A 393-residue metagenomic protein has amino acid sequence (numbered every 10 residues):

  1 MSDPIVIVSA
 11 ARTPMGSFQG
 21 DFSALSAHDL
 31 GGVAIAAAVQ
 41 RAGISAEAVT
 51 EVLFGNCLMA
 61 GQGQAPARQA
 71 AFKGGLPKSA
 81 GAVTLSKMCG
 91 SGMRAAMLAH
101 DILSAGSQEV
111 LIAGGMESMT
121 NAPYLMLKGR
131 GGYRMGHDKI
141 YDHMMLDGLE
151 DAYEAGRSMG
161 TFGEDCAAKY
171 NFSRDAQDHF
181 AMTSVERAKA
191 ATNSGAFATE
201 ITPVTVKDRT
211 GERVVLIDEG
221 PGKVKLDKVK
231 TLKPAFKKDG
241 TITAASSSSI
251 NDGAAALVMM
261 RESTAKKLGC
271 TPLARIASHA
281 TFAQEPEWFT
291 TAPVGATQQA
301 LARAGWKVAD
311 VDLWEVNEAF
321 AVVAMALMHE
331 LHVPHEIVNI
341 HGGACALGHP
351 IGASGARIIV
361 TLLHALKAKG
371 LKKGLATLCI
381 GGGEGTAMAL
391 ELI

Functional and structural regions predicted by a protein language model:
M1-L25, A37, L226-T291, G295 (+4 more regions): Condensing-enzyme catalytic core mediating Claisen C-C bond formation in acyl metabolism
M1-Q62, P66-G74, G81, D165-R174 (+5 more regions): Conserved active-site "lid/cap" helical segment
S2, V110-D165: Flexible glycine-/small-residue-enriched beta->alpha junction loops that bind anionic phosphate/pyrophosphate groups
A11-T13, A24-G32, R41, A176-K267 (+2 more regions): N-terminal extracellular/periplasmic Venus flytrap/periplasmic-binding protein-like
N56-L111, Y153-M159, K223-S249, E330-R357 (+2 more regions): Conserved catalytic cysteine-centered active-site region of acyl-thioester-dependent Claisen-condensing enzymes
S86-E117, A167-A196, A256-S263, P350-L371 (+1 more regions): Active-site-proximal alpha-helical scaffold in enzymes
F162-E164, F197-E200, K207, A277-A346: Active-site pocket-lining segment
